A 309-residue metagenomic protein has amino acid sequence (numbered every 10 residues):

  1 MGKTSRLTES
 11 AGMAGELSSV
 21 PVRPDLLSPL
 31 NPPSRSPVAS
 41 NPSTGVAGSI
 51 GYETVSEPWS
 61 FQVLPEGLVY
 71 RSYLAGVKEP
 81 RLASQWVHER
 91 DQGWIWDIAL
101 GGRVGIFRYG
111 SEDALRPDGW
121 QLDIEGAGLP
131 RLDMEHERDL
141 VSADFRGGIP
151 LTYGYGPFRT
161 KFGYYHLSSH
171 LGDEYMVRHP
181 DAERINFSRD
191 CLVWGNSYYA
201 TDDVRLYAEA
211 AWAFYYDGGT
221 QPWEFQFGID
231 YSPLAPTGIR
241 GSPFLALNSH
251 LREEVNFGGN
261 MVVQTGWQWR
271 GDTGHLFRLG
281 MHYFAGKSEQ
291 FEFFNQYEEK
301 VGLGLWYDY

Functional and structural regions predicted by a protein language model:
V20-R23, P29-T152: Transmembrane beta-barrel domains of Gram-negative outer membranes and organellar outer membranes
Y70-G76, F107-L122, A200-V204, P233-P243 (+1 more regions): Short loop/turn motifs that connect adjacent beta-strands in outer-membrane beta-barrel proteins
L82, L122-G126, L151, F162 (+5 more regions): Membrane-embedded beta-strand positions of outer-membrane beta-barrel proteins
S84-R90, I106-R108, G126-L132, Y155-P157 (+7 more regions): Transmembrane beta-strands of outer-membrane beta-barrel pores
G101-R103, P150, G195, G228-S232 (+2 more regions): Outer-membrane beta-barrel architecture
D113-G228, N256, F294-Y297: Outer-membrane pore/translocation modules
T220-G274: Intrinsically disordered, low-complexity segments enriched in Gly and acidic/Ser/Thr residues that form flexible
V263, Q296-Y309: Outer-membrane beta-barrel "beta-signal"
